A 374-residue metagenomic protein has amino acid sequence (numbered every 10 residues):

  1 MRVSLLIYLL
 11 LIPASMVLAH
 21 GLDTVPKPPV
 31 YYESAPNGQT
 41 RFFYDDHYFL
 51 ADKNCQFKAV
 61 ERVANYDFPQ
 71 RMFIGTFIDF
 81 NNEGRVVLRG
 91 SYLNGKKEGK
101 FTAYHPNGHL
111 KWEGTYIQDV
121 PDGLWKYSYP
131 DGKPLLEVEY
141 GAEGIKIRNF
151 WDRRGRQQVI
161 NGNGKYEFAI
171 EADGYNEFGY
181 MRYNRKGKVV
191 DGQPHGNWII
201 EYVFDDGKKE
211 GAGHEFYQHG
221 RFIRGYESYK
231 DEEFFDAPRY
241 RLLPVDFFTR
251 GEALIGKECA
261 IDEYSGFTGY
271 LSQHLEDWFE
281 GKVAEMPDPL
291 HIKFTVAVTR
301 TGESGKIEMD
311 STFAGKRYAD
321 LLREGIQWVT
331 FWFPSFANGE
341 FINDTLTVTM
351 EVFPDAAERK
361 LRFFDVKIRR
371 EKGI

Functional and structural regions predicted by a protein language model:
V3-A14: Sec-dependent N-terminal signal peptides
L18-H291, T295, T299-F341, F353-R359 (+1 more regions): Glycine/tyrosine- and acidic-biased, solvent-exposed loop/turn segments at the edges of beta-strands
D344-L346: Extracellular and select intracellular beta-sandwich modules with Ser/Thr-enriched, small-residue motifs on
